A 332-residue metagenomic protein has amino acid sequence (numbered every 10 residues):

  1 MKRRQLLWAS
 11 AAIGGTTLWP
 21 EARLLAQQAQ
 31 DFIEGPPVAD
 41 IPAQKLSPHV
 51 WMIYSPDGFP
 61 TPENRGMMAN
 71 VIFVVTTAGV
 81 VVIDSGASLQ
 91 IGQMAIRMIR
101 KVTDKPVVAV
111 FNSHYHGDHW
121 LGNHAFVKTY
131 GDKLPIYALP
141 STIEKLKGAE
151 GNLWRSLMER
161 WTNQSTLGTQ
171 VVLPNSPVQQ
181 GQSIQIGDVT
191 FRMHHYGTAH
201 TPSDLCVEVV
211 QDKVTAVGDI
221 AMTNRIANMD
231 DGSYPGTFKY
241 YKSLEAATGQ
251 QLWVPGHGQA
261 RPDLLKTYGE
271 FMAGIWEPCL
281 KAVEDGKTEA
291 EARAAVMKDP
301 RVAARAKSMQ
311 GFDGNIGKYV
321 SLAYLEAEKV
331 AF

Functional and structural regions predicted by a protein language model:
R4-Q27: N-terminal export signals
W19-E21, L25-G35, E159, A246-T248 (+1 more regions): Accessory terminal helices/loops
I41-P42, P62-E63, T166-T169, L173-N175 (+1 more regions): Short Gly/Pro-enriched turn/cap motifs at secondary-structure boundaries
P42-L46, V74, G181-I186, W253-P255: Short acidic-hydrophobic surface loop/beta-edge motif
K45-K101, L205-D219: Conserved beta-strand hairpin/beta-sheet module of binuclear metal-dependent hydrolase folds, prominently
G79-V81, S85-L89, S183, T190-K281: Metallo-beta-lactamase
R97-S176, S183, P202: Active-site HxH/HxHxD metal-binding segment of metal-dependent hydrolases
